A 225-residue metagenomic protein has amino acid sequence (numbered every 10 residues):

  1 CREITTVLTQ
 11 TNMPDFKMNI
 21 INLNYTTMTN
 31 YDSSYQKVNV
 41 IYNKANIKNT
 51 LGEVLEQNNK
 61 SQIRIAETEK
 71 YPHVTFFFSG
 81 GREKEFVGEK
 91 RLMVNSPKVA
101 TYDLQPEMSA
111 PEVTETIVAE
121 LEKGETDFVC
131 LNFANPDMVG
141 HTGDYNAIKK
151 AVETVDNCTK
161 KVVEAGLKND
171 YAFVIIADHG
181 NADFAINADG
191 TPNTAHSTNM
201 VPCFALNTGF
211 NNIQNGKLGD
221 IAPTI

Functional and structural regions predicted by a protein language model:
C1-I225: Feature captures the catalytic ectodomains and active-site-proximal regions of enzymes that hydrolyze or transfer
